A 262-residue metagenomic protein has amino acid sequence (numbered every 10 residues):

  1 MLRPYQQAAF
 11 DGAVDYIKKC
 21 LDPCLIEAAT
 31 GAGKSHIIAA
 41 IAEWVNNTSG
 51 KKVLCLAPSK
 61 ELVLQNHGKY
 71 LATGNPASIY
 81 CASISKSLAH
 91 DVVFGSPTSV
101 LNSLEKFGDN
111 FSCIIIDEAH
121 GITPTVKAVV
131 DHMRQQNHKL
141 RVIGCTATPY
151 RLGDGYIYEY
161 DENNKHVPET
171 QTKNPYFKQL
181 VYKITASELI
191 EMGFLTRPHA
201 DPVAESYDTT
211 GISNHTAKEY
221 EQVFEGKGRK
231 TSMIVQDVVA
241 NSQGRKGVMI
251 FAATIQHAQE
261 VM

Functional and structural regions predicted by a protein language model:
M1-E27: Conserved pre-motif I regulatory segment
K19-E43, G247, F251-A253: Walker A/P-loop
A32-I37, W44-A72, A253-A258: Conserved Walker A/P-loop ATP-binding site and its immediately adjacent core in helicase/helicase-like ATPase domains
C55, V93-S96, L140-A147: Structural recognition of the conserved hydrophobic beta-strand(s) that form the central parallel beta-sheet of P-loop
A82-C113, P124-A128: Conserved helix/coil segment N-terminal to the catalytic DExD/H
D117-E118: Walker B catalytic acidic pair
G121-H199: Post-DEXD/H (motif II) to motif III coupling segment of the RecA-like Helicase ATP-binding lobe
P175-A252: Conserved interdomain linker/interface between the two RecA-like ATPase lobes of SF2 helicase motors
